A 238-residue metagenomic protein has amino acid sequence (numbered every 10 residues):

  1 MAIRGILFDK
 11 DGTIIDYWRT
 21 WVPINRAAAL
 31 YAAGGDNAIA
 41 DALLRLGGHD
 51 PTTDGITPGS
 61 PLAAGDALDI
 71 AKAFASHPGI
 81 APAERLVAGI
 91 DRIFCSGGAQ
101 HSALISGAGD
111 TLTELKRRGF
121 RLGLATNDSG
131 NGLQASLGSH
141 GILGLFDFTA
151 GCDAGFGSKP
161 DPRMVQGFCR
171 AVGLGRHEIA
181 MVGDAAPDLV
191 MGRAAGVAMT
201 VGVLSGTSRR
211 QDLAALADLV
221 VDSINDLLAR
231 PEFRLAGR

Functional and structural regions predicted by a protein language model:
M1-I6, R19, G34, T113-R117 (+2 more regions): Asp-based, Mg2+/Mn2+-dependent phosphohydrolase catalytic module
I3-G109, T113, R117-R118: N-terminal helical cap/lid subdomain that shapes the substrate entry/recognition surface in HAD-like hydrolases
